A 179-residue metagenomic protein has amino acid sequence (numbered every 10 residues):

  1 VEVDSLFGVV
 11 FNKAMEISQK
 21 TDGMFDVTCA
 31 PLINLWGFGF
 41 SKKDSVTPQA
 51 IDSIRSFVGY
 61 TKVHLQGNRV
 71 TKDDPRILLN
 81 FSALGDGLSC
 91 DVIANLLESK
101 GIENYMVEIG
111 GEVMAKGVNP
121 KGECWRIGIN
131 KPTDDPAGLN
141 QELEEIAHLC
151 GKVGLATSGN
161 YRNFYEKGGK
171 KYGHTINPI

Functional and structural regions predicted by a protein language model:
V1-I179: Mature catalytic core of soluble alpha/beta enzymes
